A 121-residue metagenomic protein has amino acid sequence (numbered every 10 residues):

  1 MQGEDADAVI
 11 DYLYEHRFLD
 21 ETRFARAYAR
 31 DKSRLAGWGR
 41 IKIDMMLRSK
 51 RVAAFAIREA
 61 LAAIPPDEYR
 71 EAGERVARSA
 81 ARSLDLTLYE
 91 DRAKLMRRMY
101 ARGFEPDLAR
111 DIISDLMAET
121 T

Functional and structural regions predicted by a protein language model:
M1-T121: An alpha-helical, amphipathic repeat domain used for nucleic-acid recognition, typified by the mTERF helical solenoid
